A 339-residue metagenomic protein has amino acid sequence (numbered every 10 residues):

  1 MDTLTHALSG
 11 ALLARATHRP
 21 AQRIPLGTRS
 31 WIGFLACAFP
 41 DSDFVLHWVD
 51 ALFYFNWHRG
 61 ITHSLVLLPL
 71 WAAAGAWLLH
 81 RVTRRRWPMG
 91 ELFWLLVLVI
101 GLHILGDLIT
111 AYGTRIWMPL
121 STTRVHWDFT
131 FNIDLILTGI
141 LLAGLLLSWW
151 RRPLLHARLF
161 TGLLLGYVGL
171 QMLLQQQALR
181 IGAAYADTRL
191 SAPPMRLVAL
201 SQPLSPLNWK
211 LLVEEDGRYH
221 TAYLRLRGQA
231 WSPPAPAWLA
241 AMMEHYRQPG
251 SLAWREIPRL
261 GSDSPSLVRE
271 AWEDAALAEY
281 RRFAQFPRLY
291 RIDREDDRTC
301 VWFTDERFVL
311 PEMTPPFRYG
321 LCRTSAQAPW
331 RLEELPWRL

Functional and structural regions predicted by a protein language model:
M1-Q202: N-terminal membrane-targeting hydrophobic helices
P193-M195, L207-L339: Extracytosolic and intramembrane catalytic regions of membrane-associated proteins in envelope/secretory systems
